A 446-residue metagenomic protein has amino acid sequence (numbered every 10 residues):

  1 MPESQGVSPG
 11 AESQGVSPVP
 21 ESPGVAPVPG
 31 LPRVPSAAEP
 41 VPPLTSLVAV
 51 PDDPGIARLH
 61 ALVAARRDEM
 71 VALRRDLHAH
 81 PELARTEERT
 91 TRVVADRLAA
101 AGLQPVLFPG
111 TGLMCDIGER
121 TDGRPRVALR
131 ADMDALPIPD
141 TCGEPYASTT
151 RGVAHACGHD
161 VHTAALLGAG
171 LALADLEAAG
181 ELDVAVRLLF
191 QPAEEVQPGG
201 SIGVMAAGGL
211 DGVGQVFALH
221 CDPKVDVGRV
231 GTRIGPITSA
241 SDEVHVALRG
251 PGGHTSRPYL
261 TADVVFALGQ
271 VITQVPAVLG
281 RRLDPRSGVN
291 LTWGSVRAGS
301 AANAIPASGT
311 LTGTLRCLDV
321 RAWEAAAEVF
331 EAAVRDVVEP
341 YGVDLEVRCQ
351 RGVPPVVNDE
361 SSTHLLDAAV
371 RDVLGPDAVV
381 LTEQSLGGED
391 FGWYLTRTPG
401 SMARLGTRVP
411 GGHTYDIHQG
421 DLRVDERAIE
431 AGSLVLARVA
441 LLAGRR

Functional and structural regions predicted by a protein language model:
P2-T45, P54: Intrinsically disordered, low-complexity proline-rich tandem-repeat tracts
P40, L44-L47, P51, A100 (+1 more regions): Metal-dependent amide/peptide-bond hydrolase catalytic core, centered on the "pita-bread" metallohydrolase fold
V41-H155, D160, A164-V184: Acidic/His- and Gly-rich active-site-bordering loop/insert found across diverse amide/peptide-bond hydrolases
L77, L129, H159, L188 (+7 more regions): Divalent metal-coordination and catalytic microenvironments
E82, D132-D134, A193-E195, D222 (+2 more regions): Active-site beta-loop-alpha junctions enriched in small/polar residues
G112-M114, L136-I138, G143-A154, D160-V161 (+3 more regions): Histidine/acidic-residue-rich, glycine-tolerant segments that coordinate divalent metal ions
A128-R130, P139, V244, M402-R408: Non-cysteine beta-strand/loop elements that form the S-adenosyl-L-methionine
